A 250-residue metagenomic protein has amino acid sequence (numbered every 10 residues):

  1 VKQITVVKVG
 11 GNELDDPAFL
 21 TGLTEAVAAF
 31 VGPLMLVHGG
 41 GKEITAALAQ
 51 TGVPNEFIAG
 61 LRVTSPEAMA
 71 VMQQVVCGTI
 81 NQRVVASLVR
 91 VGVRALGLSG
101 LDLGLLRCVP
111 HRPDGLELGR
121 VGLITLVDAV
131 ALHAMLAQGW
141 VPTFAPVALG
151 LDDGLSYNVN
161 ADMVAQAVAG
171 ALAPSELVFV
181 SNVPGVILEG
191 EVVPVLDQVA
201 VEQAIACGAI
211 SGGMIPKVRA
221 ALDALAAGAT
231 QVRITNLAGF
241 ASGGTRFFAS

Functional and structural regions predicted by a protein language model:
V1-S250: C-terminal catalytic "cap/lid" subdomain
